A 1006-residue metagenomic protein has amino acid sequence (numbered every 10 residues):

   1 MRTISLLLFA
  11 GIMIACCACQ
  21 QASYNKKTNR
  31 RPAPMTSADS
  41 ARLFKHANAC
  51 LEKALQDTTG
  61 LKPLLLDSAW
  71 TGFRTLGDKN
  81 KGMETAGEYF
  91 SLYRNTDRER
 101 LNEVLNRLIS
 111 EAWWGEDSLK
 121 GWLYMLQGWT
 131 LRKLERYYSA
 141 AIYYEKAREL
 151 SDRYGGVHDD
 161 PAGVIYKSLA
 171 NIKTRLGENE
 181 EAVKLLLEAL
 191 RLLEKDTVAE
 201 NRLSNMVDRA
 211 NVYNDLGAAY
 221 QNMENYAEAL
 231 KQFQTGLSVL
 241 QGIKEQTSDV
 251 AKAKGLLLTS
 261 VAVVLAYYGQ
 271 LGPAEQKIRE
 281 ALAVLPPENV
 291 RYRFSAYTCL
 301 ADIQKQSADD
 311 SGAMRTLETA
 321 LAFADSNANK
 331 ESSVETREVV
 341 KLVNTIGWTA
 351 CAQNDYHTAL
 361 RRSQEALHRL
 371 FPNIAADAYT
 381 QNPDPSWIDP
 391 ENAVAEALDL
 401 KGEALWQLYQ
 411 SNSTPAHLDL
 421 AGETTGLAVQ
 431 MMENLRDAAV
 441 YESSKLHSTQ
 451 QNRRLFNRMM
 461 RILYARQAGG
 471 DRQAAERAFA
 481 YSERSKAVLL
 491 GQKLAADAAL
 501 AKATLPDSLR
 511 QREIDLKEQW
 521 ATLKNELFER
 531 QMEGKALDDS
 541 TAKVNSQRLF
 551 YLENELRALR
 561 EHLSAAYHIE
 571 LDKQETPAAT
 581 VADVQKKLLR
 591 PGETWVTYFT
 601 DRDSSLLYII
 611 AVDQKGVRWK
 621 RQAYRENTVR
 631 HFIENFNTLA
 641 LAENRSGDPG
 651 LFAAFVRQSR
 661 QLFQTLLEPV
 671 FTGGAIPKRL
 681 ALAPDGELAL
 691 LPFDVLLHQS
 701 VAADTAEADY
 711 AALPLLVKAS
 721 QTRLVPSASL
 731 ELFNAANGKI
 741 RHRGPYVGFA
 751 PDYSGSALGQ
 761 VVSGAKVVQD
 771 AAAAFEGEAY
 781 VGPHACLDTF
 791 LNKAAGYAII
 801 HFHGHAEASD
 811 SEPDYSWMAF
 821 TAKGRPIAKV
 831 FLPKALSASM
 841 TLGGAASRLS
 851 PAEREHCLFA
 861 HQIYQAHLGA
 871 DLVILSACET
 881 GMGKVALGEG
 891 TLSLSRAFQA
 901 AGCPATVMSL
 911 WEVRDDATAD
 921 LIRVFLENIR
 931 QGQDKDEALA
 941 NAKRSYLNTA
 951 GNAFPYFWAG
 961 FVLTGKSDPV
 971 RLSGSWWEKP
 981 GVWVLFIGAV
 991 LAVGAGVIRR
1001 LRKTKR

Functional and structural regions predicted by a protein language model:
C19-E88, N95, E99-E103, S118: N-terminal leader/linker segments that initiate helical-solenoid repeat arrays
Q20-A22, A33-P34, L360, Q364 (+7 more regions): Amphipathic alpha-helical protein-protein interaction segments
P32-T36, T71-G82, I109-S118, S151-D159 (+6 more regions): Flexible helix-coil transition and linker loops at the boundaries of alpha-helical arrays
L51, L55, E84-R94, W122-K133 (+7 more regions): Conserved alpha-helical positions within TPR/SEL1-like repeat arrays
G77, T96-D97, E135, G177 (+6 more regions): Residue-level detector of the short coil/turn that links helix A to helix B within each tetratricopeptide repeat
E570-R1006: Catalytic cores of enzymes
